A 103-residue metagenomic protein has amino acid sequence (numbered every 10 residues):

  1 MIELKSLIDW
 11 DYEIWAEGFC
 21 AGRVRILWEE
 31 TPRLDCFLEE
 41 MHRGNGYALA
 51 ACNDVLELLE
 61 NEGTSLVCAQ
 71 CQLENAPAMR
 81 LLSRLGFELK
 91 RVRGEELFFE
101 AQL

Functional and structural regions predicted by a protein language model:
M1-W10, E88, Q102-L103: Conserved N-terminal entry element of GNAT/NAT acetyltransferase domains
L7-G22: Conserved beta-hairpin
F19-L27, R33: Conserved beta-strand in the GNAT
D35-G44, C71-Q72: A short, internal acetyl-CoA/4′-phosphopantetheine-binding micro-motif in the GNAT/acyltransferase core
H42, G46-D54: Conserved acetyl-CoA pyrophosphate-binding loop and the N-cap/start of the following alpha-helix in GNAT-like
L49, L73-K90: Conserved active-site alpha-helix within GNAT-family acetyltransferase domains
L59-C71: Conserved GNAT acetyl-CoA-binding A-motif
Q70, E88-A101: Conserved catalytic-core motifs of GNAT/GCN5-like acyltransferases
